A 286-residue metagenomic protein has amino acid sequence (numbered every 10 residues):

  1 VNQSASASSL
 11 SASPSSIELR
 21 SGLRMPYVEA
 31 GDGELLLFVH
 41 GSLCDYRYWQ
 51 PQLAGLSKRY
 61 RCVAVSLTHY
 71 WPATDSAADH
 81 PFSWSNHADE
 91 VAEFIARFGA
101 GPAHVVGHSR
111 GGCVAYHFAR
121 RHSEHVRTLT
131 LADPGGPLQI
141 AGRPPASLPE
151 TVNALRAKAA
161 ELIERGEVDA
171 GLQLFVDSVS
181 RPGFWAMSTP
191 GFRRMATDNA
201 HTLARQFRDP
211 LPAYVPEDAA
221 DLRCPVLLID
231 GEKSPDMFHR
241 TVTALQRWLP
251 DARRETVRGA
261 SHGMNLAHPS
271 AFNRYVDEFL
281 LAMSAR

Functional and structural regions predicted by a protein language model:
V1-L37, K58-R61, D277, L281-R286: Alpha/beta-hydrolase fold catalytic core
L19-H80, F94: Conserved HGGG/HGGXW glycine-rich cap/lid loop of the alpha/beta-hydrolase fold
S85-A103: Conserved acidic catalytic loop of the alpha/beta-hydrolase fold
A100-P144: Conserved hydrolase catalytic core segment
E164-A204: Conserved alpha/beta-hydrolase catalytic His-Asp/Glu region
T202-D218, P235: Active-site nucleophile elbow and catalytic-triad environment of alpha/beta-hydrolase enzymes
P216-G263: Conserved loop-alpha-helix segment in the C-terminal half of the alpha/beta-hydrolase fold that carries the catalytic
D251-R286: Catalytic active-site module of serine/aspartate enzymes centered on a nucleophile-bearing elbow/loop
